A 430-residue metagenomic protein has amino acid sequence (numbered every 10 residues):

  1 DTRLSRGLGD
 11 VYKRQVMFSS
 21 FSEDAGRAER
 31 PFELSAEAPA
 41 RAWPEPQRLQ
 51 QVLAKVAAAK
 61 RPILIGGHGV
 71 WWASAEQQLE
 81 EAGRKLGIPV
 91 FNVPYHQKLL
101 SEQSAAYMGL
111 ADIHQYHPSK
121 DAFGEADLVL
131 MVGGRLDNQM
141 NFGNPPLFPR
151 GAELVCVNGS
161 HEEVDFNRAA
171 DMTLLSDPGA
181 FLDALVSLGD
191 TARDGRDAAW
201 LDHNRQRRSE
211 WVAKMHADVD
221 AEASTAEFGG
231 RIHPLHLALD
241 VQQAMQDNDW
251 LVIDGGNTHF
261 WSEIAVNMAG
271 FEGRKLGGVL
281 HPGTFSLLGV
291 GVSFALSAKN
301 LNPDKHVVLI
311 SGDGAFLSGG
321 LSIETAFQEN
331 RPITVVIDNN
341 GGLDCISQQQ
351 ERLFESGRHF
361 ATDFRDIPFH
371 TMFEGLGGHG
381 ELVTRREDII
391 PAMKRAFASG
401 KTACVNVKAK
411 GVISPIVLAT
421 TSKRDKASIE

Functional and structural regions predicted by a protein language model:
D1-L8, Y12: Single conserved hydrophobic/aromatic residue that forms the stacking wall/gate of nucleotide- or nucleobase-binding
R6, A40, E125-A126, M172-T173 (+3 more regions): Conserved thiamine diphosphate
R14-A42, M140, R386, P391-E430: Glycine/aspartate-rich loop-and-adjacent alpha/beta segment that forms the canonical ThDP
R48-I63, A82, F123-E125, D240-D249 (+2 more regions): Glycine-rich phosphate/diphosphate-binding loops that line cofactor/substrate pockets in enzymes
I88-P94, V155-N158, V335-D338: Short internal beta-strands
H96-R207, M393, F397: Glycine-rich, acidic loop regions that bind phosphate or pyrophosphate groups
H117-D137, F260-L343: Thiamine diphosphate
R208-S293, A298-D304: Active-site diphosphate/adenylate-binding microenvironment
